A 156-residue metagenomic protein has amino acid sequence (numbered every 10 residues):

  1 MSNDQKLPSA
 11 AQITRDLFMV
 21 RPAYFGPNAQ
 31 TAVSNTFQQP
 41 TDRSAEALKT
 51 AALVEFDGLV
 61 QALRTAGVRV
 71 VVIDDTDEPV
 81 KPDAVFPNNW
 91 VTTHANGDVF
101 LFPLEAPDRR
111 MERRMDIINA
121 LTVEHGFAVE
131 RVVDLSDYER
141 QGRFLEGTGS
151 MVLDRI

Functional and structural regions predicted by a protein language model:
M1-I156: The feature marks the mature, well-folded catalytic cores of soluble enzymes
